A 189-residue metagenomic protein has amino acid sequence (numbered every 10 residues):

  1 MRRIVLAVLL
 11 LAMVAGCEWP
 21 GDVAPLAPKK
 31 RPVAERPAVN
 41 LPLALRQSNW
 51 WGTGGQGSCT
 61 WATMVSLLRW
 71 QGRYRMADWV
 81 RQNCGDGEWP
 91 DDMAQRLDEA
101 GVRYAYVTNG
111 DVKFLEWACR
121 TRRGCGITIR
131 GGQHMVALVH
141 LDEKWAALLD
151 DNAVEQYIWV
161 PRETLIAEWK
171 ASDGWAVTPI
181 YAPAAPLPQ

Functional and structural regions predicted by a protein language model:
M1-I4: Positively charged n-region of N-terminal signal peptides that target proteins for export
V14-G16: C-terminal motif of bacterial Sec signal peptides marking the signal peptidase cleavage site
E18-L43, L68-P188: Conserved active-site-adjacent core of cysteine acyl-enzyme catalytic domains
A44-G54: A short glycine/serine-rich beta->alpha loop
G54-T60, G101-Y106: Short low-complexity stretches enriched in small and charged residues
G57-W70: Active-site alpha-helical elements of protease catalytic centers
